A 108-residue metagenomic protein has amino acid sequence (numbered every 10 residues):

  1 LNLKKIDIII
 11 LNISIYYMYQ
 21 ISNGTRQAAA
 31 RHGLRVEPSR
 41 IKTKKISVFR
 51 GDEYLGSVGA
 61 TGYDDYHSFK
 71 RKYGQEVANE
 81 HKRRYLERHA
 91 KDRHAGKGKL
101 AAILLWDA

Functional and structural regions predicted by a protein language model:
L1-L3, L11: Short hydrophobic targeting helices and cationic amphipathic motifs that mediate membrane/organellar targeting
I10-A108: Arg/Lys-rich, low-complexity, intrinsically disordered basic segments
